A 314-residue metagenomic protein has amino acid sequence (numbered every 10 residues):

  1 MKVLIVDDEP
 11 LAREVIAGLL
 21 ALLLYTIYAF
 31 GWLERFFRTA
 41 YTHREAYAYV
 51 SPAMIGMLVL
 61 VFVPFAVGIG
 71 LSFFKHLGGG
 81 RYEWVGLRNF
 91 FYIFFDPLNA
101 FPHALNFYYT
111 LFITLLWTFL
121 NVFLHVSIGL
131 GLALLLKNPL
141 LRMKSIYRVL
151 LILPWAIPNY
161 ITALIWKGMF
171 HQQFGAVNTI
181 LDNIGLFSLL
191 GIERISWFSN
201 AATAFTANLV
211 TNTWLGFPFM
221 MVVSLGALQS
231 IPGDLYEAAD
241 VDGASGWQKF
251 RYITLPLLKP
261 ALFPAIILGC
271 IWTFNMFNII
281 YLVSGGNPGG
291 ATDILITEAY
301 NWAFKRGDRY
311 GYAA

Functional and structural regions predicted by a protein language model:
M1-L11, I16: Conserved acidic segment of CheY-like receiver
A17-Y49, L141-K144: Transmembrane alpha-helical segments of polytopic membrane transport and secretion proteins
L24, E45-A314: A structural signal for multi-pass alpha-helical bundles of membrane permease subunits that mediate small-molecule
